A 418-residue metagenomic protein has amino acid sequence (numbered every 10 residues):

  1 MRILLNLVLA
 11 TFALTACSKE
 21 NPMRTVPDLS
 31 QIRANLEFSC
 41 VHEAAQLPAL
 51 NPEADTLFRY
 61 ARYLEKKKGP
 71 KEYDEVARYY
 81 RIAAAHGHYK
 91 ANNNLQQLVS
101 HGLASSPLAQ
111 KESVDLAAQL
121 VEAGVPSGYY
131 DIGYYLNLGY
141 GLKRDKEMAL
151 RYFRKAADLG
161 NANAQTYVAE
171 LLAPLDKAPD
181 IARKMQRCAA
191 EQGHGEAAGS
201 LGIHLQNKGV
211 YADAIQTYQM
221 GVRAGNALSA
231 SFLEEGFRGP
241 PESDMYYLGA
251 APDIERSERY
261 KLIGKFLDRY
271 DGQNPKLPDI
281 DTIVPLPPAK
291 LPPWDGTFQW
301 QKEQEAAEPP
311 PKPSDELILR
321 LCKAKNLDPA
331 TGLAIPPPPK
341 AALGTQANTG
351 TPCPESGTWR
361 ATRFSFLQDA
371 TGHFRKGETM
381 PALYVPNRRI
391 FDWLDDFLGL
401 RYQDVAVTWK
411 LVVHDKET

Functional and structural regions predicted by a protein language model:
C17-R78, H86, N93: N-terminal leader/linker segments that initiate helical-solenoid repeat arrays
L36, G69-R78, A104-L116, L142-Y152 (+3 more regions): Structural signature of tandem alpha-helical TPR/SEL1-like repeats, specifically the intra-repeat loop/turn
Q46, I82-A83, A117-L120, K155-A156 (+3 more regions): Canonical positions in the second alpha-helix
L50-A54, K67, H86-K90, L95 (+10 more regions): Short helix-capping/linker turns of helical repeat alpha-solenoids
A61-P70, Q96-P107, G133-K143, A169-P179 (+2 more regions): Short coil/turn linking the two alpha-helices of tandem helical-hairpin repeats
N93-Q96, Y130-D131, T166-A169, G199-L201 (+2 more regions): Alpha-solenoid helical repeat scaffolds
I215-A227, E234-Y270: TPR/TPR-like (Sel1-like) alpha-helical repeat modules
V284-P339: Long C-terminal extensions of eukaryotic subunits of large macromolecular complexes
